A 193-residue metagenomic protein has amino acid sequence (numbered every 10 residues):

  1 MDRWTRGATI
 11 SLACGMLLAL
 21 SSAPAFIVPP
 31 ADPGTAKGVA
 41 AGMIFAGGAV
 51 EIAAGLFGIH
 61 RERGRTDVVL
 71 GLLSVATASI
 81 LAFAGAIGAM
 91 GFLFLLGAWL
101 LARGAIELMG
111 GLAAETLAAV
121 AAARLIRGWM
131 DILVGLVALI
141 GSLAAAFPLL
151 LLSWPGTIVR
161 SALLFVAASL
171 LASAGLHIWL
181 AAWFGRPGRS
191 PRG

Functional and structural regions predicted by a protein language model:
M1-C14: N-terminal membrane topogenic signal
G15-P24, K37-F57: Hydrophobic, membrane-facing alpha-helical anchors
I27, A144-I158: Membrane-interface helix termini and inter-helical loops of multi-pass transporters
A31-A46, M90-L101: Structural signature of hydrophobic alpha-helical transmembrane segments
A49-H60, L108-T116, I178-A182: C-terminal ends of transmembrane helices
E62-L73, A121-I126: Cytoplasmic-side transmembrane-helix entry/capping segments in multi-pass membrane proteins
S79-A86, I132-L149: Hydrophobic alpha-helical transmembrane segments in multi-pass integral membrane proteins
L81-R127: Membrane-proximal helix-loop-helix units in multi-pass membrane proteins
